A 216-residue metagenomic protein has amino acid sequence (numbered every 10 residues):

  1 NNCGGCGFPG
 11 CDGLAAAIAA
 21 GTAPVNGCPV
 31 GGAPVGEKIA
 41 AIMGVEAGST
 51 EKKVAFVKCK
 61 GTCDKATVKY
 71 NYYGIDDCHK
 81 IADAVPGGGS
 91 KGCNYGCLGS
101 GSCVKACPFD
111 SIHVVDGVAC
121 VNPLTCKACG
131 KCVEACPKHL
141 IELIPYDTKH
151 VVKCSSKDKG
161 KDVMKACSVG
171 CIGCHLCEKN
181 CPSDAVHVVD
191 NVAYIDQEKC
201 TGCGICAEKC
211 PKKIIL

Functional and structural regions predicted by a protein language model:
N1-N180, D184-H187, A207-K209, K213-L216: Ferredoxin-type iron-sulfur electron-transfer modules and their immediate structural context
A119, V192-A193: Hydrophobic residues embedded in beta-strands of well-ordered beta-sheets
